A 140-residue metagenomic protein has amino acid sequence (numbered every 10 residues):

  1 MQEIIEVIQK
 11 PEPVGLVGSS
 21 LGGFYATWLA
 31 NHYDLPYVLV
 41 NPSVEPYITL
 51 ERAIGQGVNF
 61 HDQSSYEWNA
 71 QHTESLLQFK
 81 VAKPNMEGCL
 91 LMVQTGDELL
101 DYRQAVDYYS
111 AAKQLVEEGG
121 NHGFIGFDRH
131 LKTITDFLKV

Functional and structural regions predicted by a protein language model:
M1-I8: Alpha/beta-hydrolase active-site loop
K10-P11, A111: Structured helix-beta-strand junction loops
E12-G15, G88-L90: Short active-site oxyanion
G15-L16, Y37: Conserved alpha/beta-hydrolase fold motif
V17-A26: Gly/Ala-rich beta-loop-alpha elbow adjacent to hydrolase catalytic centers
L29-Y33: Aromatic pocket-lining residues of Rossmann-like dinucleotide-binding sites
P36-V140: The alpha/beta-hydrolase serine catalytic core
